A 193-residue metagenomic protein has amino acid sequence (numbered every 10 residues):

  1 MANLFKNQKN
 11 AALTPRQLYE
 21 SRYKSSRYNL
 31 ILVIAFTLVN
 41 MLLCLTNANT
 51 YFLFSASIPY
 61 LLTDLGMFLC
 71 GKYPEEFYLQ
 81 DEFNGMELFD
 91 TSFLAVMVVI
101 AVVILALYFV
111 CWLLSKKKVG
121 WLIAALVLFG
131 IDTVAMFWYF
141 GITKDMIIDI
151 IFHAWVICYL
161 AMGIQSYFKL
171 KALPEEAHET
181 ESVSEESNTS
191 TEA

Functional and structural regions predicted by a protein language model:
M1-A193: Topology signature of small-to-medium multi-pass alpha-helical membrane proteins
